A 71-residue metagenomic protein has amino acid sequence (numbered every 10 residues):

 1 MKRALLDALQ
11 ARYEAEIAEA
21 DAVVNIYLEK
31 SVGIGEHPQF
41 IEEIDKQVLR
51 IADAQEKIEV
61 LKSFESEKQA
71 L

Functional and structural regions predicted by a protein language model:
M1-L71: Extended, charge-rich alpha-helical interface modules
